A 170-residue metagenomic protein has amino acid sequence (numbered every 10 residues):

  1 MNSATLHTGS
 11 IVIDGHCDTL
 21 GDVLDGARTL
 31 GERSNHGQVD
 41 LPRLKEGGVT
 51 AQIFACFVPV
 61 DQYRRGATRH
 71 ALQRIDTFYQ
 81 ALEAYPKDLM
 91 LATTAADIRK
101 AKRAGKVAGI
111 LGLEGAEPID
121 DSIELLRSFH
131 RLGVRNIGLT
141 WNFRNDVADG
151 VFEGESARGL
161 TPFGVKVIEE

Functional and structural regions predicted by a protein language model:
M1-G159, K166: N-terminal hydrophobic targeting/anchoring segments and the immediately downstream early-domain regions of hydrolases
G164, I168-E170: Membrane-embedded translocation segments of transport machinery
